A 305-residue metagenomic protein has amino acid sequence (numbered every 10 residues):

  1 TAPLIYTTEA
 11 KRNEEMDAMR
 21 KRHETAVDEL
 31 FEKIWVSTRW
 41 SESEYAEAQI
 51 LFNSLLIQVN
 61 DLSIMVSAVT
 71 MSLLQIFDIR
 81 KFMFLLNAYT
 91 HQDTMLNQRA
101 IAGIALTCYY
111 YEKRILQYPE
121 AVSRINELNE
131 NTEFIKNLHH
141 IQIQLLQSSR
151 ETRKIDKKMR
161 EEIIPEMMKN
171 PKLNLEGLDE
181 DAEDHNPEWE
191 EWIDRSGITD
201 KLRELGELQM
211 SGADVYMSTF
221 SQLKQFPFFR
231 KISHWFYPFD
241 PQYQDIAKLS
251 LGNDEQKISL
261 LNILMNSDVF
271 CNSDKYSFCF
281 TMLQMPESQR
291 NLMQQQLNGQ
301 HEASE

Functional and structural regions predicted by a protein language model:
H23, S54-M65: HEAT-repeat alpha-solenoid elements in large eukaryotic scaffold proteins
H23, W35-Y45, S72-F82: Helix-turn-helix repeat elements of alpha-solenoid scaffolds
E32-I34, I64-L74, A102-T107: Structural detector for internal amphipathic alpha-helices that build alpha-solenoid repeat scaffolds
E44-I50, R80-N87, I115-E130, D156-I163: Alpha-helical repeat scaffolds
L62, N97-Q98: Residue-level detector of extended alpha-helical repeat arrays and alpha-solenoid scaffolds
Q92-M95: Short inter-helical turns and helix N-cap capping residues of alpha-solenoid HEAT/ARM repeat scaffolds
R150, K154-Q222: Extended alpha-helical scaffolding regions
Y237, Y243-E305: Alpha-solenoid helical-repeat scaffolds
